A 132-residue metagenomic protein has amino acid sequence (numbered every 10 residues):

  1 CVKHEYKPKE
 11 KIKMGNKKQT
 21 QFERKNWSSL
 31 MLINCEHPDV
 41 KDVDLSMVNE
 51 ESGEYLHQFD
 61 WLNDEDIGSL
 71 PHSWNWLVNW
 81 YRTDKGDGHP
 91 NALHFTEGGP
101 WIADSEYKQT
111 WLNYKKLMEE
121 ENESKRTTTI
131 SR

Functional and structural regions predicted by a protein language model:
C1-K17: Conserved donor-nucleotide/metal-binding helix-loop-beta segment in metal-dependent transferases, i.e., the alpha-helix
I12-K13, E23-R24, H72: Cell wall/extracellular polymer interaction/catalysis modules
M14-Q21, V78-W80: Active-site rim elements
F22-N26, L30: The first long alpha-helix at the start of the GST-like C-terminal all-alpha domain
L30-R132: A glycosyltransferase accessory/donor-loop signature
